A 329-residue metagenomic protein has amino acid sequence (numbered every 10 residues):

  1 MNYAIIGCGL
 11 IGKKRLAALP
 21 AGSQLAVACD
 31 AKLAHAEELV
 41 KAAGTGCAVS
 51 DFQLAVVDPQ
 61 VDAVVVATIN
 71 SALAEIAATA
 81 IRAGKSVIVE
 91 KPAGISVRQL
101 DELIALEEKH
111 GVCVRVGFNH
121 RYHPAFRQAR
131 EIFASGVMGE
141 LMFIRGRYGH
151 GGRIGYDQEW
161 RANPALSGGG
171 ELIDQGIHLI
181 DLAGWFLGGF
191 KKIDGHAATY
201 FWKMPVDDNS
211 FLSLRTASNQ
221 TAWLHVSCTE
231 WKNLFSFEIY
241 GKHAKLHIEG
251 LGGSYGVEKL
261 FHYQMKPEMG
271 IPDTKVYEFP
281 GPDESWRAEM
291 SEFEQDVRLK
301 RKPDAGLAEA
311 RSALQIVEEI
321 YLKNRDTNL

Functional and structural regions predicted by a protein language model:
M1, A63-V65, D101, A217 (+1 more regions): C-terminal helix-rich "cap/oligomerization" subdomain common to oxidoreductases
M1-A43, D326: N-terminal Rossmann-like dinucleotide-binding module
G12, V89-E90, V114-V116, R145 (+1 more regions): Hydrophobic residues in well-ordered beta-strands that form the structural core
K13, A74, I177: Residues forming the Rossmann-fold NAD(P)(H) cofactor-binding site
A43-L106: Beta-loop-alpha module in the N-terminal Rossmann-like domain of NAD(P)-dependent dehydrogenases, especially those
A105-C113, R127-M142, G241, K245: Basic phosphate/pyrophosphate-binding loop/patch that engages nucleotide-derived ligands
H120-H196, Y200-K203: Predominantly a Rossmann-like dinucleotide-binding segment in NAD(P)-dependent oxidoreductases
D181-S254, P280, R287-R301: Contiguous beta-strand/loop segments that form the cofactor/metal-binding neighborhood of enzyme cores
